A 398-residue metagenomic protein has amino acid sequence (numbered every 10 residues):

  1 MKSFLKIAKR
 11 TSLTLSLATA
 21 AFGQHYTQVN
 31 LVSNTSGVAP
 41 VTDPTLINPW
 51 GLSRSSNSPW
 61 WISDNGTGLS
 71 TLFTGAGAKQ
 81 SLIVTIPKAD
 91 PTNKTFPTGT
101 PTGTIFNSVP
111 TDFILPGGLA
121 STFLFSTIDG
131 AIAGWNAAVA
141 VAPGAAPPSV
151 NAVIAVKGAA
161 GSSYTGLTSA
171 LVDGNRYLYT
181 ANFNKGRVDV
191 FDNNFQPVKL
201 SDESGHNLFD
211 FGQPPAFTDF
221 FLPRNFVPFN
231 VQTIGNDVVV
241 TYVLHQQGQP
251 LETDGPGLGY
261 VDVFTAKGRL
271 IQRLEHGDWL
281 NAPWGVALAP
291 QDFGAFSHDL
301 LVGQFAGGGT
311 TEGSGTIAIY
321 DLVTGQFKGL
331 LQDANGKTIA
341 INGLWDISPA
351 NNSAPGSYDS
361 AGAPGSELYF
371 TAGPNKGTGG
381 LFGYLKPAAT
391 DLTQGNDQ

Functional and structural regions predicted by a protein language model:
M1-I7: N-terminal secretory signal peptides that target proteins for export/translocation
K9-A20: Bacterial N-terminal signal peptides
G23-Q398: Sequence/structural signature of beta-propeller domains
